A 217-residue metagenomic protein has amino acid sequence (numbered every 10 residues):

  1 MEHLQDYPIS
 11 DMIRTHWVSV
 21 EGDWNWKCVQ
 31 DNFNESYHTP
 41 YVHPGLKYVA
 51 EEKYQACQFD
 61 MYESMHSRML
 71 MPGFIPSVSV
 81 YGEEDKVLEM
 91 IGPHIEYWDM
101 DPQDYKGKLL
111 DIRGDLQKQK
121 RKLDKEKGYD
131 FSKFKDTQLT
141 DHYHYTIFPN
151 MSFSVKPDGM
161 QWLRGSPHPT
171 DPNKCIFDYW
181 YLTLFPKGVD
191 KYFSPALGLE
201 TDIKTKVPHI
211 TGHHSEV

Functional and structural regions predicted by a protein language model:
M1-V217: C-terminal catalytic domain of Rieske-type non-heme iron oxygenases
